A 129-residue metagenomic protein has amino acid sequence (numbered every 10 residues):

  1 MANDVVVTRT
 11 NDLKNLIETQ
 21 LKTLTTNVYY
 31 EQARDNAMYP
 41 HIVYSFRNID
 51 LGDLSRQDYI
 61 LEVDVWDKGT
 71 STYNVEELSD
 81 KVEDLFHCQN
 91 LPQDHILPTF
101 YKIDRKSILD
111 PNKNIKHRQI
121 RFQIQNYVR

Functional and structural regions predicted by a protein language model:
M1-Y29, S45-R129: Charged, amphipathic alpha-helical segments and their flanking helix caps
A33-A37, N112: A short beta-turn/loop motif at secondary-structure boundaries
P40-V43: Low-complexity, acidic Ser/Thr/Pro/Gly-rich terminal tails and inter-domain linkers that flank the onset of structured
